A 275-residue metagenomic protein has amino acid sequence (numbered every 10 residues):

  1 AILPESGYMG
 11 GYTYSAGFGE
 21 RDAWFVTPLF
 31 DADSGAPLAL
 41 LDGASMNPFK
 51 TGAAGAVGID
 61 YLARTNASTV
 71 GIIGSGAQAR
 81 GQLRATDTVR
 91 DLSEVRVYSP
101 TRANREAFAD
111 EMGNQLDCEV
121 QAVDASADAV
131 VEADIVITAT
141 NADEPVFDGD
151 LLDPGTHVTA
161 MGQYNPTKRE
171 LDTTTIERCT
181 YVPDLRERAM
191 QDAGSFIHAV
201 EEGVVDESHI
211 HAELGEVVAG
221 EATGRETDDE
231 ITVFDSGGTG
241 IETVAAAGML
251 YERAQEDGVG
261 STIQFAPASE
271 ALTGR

Functional and structural regions predicted by a protein language model:
A1-M46, A56, N66, A212 (+4 more regions): N-terminal ligand-binding/catalytic initiation module
G52-G58: Well-ordered mid-protein domain cores that form the structural environment of catalytic cofactors
G55, A63-V89, S93-N104: Glycine-rich adenosine-cofactor-binding loop
A107-E111: Short alpha-helix adjacent to the SAM-binding motif of class I
D117-E202: Rossmann-like adenosine-cofactor binding region
R169-T273: Adenosine-phosphate binding glycine-rich loop
